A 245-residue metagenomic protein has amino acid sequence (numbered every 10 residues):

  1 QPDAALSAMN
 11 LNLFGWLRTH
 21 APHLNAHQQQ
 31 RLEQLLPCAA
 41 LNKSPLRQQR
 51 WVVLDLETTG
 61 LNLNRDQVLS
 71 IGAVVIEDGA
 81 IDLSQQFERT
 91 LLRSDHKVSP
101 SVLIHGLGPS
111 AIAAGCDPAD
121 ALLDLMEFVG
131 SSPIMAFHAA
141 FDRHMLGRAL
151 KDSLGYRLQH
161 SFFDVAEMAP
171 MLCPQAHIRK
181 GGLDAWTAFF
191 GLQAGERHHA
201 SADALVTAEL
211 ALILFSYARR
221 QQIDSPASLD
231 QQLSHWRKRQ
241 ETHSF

Functional and structural regions predicted by a protein language model:
P2: Cationic, low-complexity basic patches in intrinsically disordered or flexible, solvent-exposed regions
A5-L41, L210-F245: Acidic two-metal-ion nuclease catalytic site recognized across multiple nuclease folds, prominently DnaQ/RNase D-T
W16, H20-G147, K151, Q159 (+1 more regions): Conserved non-catalytic scaffold segment of RNase H-like nuclease domains
L56-T59, V165, T207: Ser/Thr-centric signal marking residues that sit in or immediately flank functional binding/regulatory motifs
S132-A140, H144-L150, I178-F245: Acidic, Mg2+-coordinating catalytic module of metal-dependent nucleases/exonucleases that use a two-metal-ion mechanism
G155-F163: Short hydrophobic/aromatic-enriched beta-strand-loop microsegments
F163-I178: Short alpha-helix plus adjacent loop in nuclease-associated cores
